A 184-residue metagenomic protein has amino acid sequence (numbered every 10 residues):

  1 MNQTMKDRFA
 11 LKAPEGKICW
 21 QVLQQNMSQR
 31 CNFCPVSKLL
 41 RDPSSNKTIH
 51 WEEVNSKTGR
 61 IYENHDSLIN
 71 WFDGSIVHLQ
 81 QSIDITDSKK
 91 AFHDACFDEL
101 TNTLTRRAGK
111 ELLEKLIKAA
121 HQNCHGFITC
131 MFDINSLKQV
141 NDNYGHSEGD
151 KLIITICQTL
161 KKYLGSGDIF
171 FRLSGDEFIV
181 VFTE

Functional and structural regions predicted by a protein language model:
M1-F9, T105: N-terminal capping loop/helix in small sensory signaling domains highlighted by a polar->aromatic N-x2-3-F motif
K6-Q24, S28-R30: PAS and related sensory helical modules
Q21-V54: Terminal output helix/cap of sensory domains in signal transduction proteins
G59, N64-H78, T86: Short loop/turn elements at sensory-signaling interfaces that couple input to output
Q81, C130: Sensory beta-strand/linker motifs that couple input domains to effectors
I83-H93: PAS-associated C-terminal cap
H93-C96, L104-I128, N135-G165, F171-G175 (+1 more regions): Conserved long alpha-helical elements within nucleotide-processing catalytic cores of c-di-GMP signaling and class III
